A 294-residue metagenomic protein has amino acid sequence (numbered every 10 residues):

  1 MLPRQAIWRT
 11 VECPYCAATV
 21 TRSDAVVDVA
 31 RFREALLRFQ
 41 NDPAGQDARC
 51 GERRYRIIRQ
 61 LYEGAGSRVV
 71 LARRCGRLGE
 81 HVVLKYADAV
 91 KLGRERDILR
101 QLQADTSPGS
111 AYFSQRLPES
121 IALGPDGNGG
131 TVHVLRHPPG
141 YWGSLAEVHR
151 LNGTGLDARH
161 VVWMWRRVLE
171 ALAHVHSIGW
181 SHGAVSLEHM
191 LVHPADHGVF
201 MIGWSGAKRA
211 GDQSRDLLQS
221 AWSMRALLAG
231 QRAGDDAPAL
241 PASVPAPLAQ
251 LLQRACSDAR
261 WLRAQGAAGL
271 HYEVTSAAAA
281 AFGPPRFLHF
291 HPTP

Functional and structural regions predicted by a protein language model:
Y15-G51: Juxta-kinase regulatory segment immediately upstream of eukaryotic protein kinase catalytic domains
L37-G76: ATP-binding glycine-rich phosphate-binding loop
A65-G109: ATP-binding glycine-rich loop module of kinase domains
A111-T131: Short beta-strand micro-motifs within the conserved protein kinase catalytic domain, predominantly in the N-lobe
G127-H137, A146: A conserved loop-to-beta-strand element in the N-lobe of protein kinase catalytic cores that borders the ATP-binding
M164-W165: Activation segment signature within eukaryotic-like protein kinase domains
V175-H193: Catalytic-loop of the protein kinase fold
G198-C256: C-lobe/activation-segment region of protein kinase-like
